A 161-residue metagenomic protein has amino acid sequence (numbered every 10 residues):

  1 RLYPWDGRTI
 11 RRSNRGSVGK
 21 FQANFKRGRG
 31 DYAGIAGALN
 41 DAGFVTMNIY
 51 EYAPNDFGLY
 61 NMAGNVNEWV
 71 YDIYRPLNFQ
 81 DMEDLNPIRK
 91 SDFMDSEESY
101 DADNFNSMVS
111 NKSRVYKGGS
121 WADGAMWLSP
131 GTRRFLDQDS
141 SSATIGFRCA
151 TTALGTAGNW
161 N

Functional and structural regions predicted by a protein language model:
Y3, R12, G19, A23-D56 (+2 more regions): Disulfide-stabilized, aromatic/cysteine-rich ligand-recognition loop
R8-I10: Short, acidic/turn-prone active-site loops that include or flank metal/cofactor- and phosphate-binding residues
